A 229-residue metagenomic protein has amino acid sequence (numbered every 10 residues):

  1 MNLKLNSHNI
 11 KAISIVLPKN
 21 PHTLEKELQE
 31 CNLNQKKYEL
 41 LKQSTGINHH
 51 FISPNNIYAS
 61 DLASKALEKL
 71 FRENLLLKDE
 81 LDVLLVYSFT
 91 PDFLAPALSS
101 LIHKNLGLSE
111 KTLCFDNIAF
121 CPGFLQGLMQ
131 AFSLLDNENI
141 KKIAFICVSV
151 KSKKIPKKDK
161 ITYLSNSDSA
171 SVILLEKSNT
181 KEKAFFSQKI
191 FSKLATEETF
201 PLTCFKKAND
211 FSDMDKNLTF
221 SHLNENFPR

Functional and structural regions predicted by a protein language model:
M1-S44, N48: N-terminal amphipathic/basic leader segments beginning at the initiator methionine
N2-K4, P18, D61-S64, E68-F71 (+1 more regions): Hydrophobic pocket-lining "lid/loop/helix" segments that shape and contact the acyl-thioester
S14, Y87, I143-S149, L175: Short beta-strand segments
H22, A95-A97, I155-K158: Short acidic, glycine/serine/threonine-rich loops at helix termini
Y38, K42-S44, N48-S60, F89-K142 (+1 more regions): Conserved catalytic cysteine-centered active-site region of acyl-thioester-dependent Claisen-condensing enzymes
V83-F89: Short glycine-rich or small-residue beta-strand-to-loop segments that form or flank ligand, phosphate, metal/Fe-S
E138-A170: Flexible, glycine-rich active-site loops centered on histidine and acidic residues that chelate a metal or position
